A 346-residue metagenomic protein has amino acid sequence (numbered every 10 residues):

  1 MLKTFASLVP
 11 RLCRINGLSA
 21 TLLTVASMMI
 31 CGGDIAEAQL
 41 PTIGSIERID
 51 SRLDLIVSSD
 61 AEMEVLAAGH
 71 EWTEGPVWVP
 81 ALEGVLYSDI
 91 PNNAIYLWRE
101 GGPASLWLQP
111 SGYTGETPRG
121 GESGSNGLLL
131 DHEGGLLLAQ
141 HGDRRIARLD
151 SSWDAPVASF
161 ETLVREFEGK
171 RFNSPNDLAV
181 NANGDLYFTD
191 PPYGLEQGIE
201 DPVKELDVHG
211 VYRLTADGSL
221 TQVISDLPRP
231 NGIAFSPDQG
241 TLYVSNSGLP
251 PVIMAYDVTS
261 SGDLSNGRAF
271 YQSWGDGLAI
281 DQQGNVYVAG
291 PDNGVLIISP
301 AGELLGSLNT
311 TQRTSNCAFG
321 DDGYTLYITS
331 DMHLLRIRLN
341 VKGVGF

Functional and structural regions predicted by a protein language model:
M1-I15: N-terminal secretory signal peptides that target proteins for export/translocation
F5, G17-L18, G248, Y287: Residue-level detector of intrinsically disordered/flexible regions characterized by low predicted structural confidence
L8, T24, D34-I35, P76: Detector for intrinsically disordered, low-structure N-terminal pre-sequences
G17-C31: Bacterial N-terminal signal peptides
M29-Q39: Bacterial Sec-dependent signal peptides at the C-terminal "C-region" and cleavage site
E37-F346: Sequence-structural signature of mature extracellular/luminal beta-sheet repeat domains, prominently beta-propellers
